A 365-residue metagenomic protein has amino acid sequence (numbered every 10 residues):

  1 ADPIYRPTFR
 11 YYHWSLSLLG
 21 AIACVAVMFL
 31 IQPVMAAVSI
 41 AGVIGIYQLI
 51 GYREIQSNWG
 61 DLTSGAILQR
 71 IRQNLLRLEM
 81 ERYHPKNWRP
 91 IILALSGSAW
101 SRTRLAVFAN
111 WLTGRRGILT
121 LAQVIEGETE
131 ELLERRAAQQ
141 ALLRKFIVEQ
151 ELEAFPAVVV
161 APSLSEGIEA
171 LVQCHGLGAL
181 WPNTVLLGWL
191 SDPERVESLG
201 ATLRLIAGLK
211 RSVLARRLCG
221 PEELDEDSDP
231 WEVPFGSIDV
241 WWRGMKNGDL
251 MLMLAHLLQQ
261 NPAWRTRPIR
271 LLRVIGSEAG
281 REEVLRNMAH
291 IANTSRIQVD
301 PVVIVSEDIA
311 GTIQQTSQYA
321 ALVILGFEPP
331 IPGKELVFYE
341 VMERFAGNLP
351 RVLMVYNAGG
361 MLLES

Functional and structural regions predicted by a protein language model:
D2-S365: Membrane-embedded alpha-helical bundles that form conduits across membranes
